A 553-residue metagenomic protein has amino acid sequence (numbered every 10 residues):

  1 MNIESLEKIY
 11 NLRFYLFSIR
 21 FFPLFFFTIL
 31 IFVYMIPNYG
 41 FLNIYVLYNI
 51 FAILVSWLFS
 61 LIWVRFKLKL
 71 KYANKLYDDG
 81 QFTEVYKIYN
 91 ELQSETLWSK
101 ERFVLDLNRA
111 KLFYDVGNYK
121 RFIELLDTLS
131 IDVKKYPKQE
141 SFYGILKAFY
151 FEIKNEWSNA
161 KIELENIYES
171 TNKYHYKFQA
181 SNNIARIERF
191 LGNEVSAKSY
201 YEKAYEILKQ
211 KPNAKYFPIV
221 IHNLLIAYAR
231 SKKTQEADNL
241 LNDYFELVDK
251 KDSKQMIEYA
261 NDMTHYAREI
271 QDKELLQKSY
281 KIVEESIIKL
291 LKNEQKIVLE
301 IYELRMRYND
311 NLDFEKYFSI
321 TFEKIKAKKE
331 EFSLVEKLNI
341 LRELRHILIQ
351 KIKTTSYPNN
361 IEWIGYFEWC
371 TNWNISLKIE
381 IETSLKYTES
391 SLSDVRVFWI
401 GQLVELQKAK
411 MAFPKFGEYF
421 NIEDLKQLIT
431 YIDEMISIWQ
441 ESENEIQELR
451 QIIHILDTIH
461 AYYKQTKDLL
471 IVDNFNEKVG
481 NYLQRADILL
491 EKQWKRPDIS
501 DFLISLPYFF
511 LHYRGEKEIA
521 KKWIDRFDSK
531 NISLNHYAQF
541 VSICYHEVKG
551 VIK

Functional and structural regions predicted by a protein language model:
W57-G80: Transmembrane-cytosolic junction motif
V64, E101, K138-Q139, Y176 (+13 more regions): Structural signature of alpha-solenoid helical repeat junctions
K71, N108, Q139-F142, L146 (+12 more regions): "A position-specific structural signal for the A-helix of alpha-solenoid helical repeats
L76, F113, F151, E188 (+9 more regions): Residue at a conserved register position within TPR or TPR-like alpha-solenoid repeats
D79, V116, K154, L191 (+7 more regions): Structural motif corresponding to the intra-repeat A-B loop/turn of tetratricopeptide repeats
F82, Y119, W157, E194 (+8 more regions): TPR-repeat structural position
V85, F122, A160, A197 (+6 more regions): Single-residue signature of alpha-solenoid repeat helices
N90-S94, D127-D132, E165-S170, Y205-K209 (+7 more regions): Amphipathic alpha-helical segments of tetratricopeptide repeats
